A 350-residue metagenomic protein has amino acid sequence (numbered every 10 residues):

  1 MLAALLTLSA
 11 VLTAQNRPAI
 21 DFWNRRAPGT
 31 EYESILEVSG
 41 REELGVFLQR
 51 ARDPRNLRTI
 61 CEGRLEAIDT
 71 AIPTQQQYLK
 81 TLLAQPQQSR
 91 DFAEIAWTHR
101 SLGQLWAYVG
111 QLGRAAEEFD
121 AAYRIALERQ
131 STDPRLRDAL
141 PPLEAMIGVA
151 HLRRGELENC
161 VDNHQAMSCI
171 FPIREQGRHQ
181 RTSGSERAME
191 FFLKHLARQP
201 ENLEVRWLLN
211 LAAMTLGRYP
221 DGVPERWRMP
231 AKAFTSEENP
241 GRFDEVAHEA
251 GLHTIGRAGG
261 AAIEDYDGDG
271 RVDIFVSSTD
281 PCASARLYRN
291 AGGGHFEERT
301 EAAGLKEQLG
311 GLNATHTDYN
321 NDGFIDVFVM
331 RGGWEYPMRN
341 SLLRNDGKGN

Functional and structural regions predicted by a protein language model:
N16-S89, A93-W97, S101, V161 (+1 more regions): N-terminal leader/linker segments that initiate helical-solenoid repeat arrays
C61-E62, F92, A96-W97, Q104 (+3 more regions): Short coil/linker segments at helix-helix boundaries
G63-T81, Q111-I125, R181-M189, E237: Helix-turn-helix repeat elements of alpha-solenoid scaffolds
F92, H99, E144, H151 (+2 more regions): TPR repeat positional signature
D221-G256, Y288-L309, L343-N350: Blade-edge motifs of beta-propeller repeat domains
A250, A258-G268, R289, G311-F324 (+1 more regions): Beta-propeller blade termini
A261, R271-S278, G323, V327-G332: Hydrophobic beta-strand segments that make up the repeating blades of beta-propeller and related beta-repeat
D280-C282, G333-Y336: Short glycine/acidic-enriched loop and turn motifs that connect beta-strands
